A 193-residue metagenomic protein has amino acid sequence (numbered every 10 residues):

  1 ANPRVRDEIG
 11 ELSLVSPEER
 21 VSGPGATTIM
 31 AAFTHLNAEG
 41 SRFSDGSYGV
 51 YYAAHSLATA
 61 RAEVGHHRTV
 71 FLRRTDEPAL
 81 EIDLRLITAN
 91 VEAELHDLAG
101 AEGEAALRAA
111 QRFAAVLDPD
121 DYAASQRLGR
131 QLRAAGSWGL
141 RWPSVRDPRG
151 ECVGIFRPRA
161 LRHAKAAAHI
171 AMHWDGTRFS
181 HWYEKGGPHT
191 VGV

Functional and structural regions predicted by a protein language model:
A1-L14, E18-S44, T69-V193: Active-site and NAD+-binding cores of ADP-ribose-processing enzymes
R42-R68, G139-W142: Extended catalytic/binding region for NAD+/ADP-ribose chemistry, centered on the ART fold
